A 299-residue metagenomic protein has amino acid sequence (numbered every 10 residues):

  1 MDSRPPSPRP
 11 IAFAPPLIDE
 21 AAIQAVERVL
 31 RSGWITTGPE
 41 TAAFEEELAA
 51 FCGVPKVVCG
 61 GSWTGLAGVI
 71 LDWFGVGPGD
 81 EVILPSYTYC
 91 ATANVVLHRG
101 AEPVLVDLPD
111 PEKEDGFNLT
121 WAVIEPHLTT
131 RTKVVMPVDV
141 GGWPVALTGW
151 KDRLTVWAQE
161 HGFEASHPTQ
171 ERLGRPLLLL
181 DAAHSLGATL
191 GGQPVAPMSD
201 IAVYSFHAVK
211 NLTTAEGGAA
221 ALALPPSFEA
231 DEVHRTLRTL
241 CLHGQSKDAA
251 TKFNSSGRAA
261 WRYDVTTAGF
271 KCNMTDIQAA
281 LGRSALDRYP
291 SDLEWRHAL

Functional and structural regions predicted by a protein language model:
M1-W73, G77, W150: Conserved PLP-binding active-site segment in aminotransferase class I/II-type PLP enzymes
P15-P16, V140, S205, L286: Conserved donor-binding loops in enzymes that form glycosidic bonds
T37-T41, W63-A67, Y89, F117 (+2 more regions): Conserved donor sugar-nucleotide recognition element shared by glycan-biosynthetic enzymes
D72-A182, T189: PLP-dependent aminotransferase-like
N94-V96, P194, I277: Hydrophobic/aromatic ligand-binding patch that stacks against planar heteroaromatic rings of cofactors or nucleotides
H167-E171, L177, H184-G191, M198-L299: Active-site region of PLP-dependent enzymes
